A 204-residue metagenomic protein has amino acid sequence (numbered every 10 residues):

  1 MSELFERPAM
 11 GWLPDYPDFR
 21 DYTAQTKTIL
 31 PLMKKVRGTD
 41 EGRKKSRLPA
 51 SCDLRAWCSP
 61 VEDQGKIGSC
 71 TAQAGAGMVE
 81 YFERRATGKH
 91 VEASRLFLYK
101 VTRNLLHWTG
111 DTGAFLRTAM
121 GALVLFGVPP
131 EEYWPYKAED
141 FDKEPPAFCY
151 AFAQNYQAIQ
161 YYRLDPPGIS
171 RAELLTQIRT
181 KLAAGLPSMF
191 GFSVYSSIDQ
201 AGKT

Functional and structural regions predicted by a protein language model:
M1-G68, A72-A93, T109-E131: Structured alpha-helical subdomains that flank or immediately precede key functional sites
M1-W12, Y16, L48, G77-E80 (+1 more regions): Predominantly the structural core of cysteine protease catalytic domains
A56, K100, F192: Pocket-edge structural micro-motifs
S69-A72, F97, S188-G191: Structural recognition of the beta-strand scaffold that forms the well-ordered cores of secreted hydrolase catalytic
V91-L106: Acidic helix-start/capping segments at beta-turn-to-alpha-helix junctions
